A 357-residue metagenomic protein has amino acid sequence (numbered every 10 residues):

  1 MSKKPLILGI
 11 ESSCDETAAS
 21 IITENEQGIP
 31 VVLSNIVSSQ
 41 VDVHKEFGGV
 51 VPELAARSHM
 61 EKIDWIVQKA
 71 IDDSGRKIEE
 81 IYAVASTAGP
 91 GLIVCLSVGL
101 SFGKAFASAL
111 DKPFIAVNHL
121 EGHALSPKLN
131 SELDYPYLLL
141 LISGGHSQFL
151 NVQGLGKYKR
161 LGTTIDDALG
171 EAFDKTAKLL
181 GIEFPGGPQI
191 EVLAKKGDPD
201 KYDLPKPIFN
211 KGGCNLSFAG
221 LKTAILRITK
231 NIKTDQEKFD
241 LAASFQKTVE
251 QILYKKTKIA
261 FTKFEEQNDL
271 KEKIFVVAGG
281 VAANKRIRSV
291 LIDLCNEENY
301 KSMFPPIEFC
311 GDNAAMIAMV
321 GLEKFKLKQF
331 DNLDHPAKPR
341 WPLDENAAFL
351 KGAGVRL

Functional and structural regions predicted by a protein language model:
M1-K3, A116-L138, V320-G321: Conserved phosphate-binding catalytic cores of ATP/NTP-utilizing and phosphoryl-transfer enzymes
S2-E16, S20-N25, I29, S34-N35 (+5 more regions): A short helix-loop
P5-P90, H119, H123: N-terminal beta-alpha supersecondary unit
S74-E80, F102-H119, T262-E265: Nucleotide and nucleotide-moiety/phosphate-recognizing core
K77, V192-F275, A282-E298, F325 (+1 more regions): A contiguous, well-structured pocket-lining segment that forms one wall/lid of small-molecule binding clefts in soluble
S86, F114-H119, G186, V277 (+1 more regions): General beta-strand structural signal in soluble alpha/beta enzymes
S86-K112, K285-D293: Short Gly/Thr/Asp-enriched flexible loops that form oxyanion-binding sites at enzyme active sites
A116-V117, I274, I292-I317, D331: Conserved phosphate-binding/catalytic loops in two-lobed NTP-binding clefts
